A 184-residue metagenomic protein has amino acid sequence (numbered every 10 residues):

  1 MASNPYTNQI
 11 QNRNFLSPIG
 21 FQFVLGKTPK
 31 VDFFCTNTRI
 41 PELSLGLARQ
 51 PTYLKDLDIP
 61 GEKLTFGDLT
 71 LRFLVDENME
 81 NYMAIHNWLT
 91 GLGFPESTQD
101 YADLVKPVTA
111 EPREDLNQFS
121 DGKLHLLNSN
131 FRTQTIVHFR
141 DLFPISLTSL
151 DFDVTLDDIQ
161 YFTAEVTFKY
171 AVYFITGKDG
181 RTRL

Functional and structural regions predicted by a protein language model:
M1-L184: Glycine-rich, low-complexity intrinsically disordered segments
